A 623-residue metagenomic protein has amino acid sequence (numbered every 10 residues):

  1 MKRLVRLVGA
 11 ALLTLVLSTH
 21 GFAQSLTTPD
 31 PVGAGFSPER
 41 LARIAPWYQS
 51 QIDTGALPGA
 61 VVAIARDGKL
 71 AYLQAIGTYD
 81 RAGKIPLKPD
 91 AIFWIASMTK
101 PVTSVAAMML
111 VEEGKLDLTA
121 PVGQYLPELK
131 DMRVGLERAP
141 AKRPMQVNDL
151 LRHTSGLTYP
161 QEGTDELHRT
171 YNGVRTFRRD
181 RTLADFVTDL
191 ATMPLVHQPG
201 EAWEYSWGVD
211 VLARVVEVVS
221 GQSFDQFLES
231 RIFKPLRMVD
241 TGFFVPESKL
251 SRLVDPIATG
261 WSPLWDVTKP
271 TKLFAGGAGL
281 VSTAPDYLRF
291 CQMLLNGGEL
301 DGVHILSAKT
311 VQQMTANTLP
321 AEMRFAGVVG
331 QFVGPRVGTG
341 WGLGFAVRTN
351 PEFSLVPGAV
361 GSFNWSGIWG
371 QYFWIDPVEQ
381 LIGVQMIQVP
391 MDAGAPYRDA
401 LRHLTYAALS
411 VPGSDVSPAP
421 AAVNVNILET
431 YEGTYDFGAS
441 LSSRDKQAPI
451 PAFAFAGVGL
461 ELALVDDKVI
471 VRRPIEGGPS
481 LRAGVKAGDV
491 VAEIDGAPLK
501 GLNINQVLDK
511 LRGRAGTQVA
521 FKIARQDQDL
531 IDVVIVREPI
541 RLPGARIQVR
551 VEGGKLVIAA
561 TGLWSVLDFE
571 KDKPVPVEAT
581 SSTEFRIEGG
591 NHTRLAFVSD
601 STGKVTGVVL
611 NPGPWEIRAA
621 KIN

Functional and structural regions predicted by a protein language model:
V8-H20: Bacterial N-terminal signal peptides
P29-I95, K115-D117, K130-E137, W265 (+2 more regions): Short, conserved catalytic-motif segment at the N-terminal edge
A42-Q49, V62, G68, I92-V122 (+3 more regions): Active-site SXXK
D80, R133-V360: Short, surface-exposed loop or secondary-structure junction motifs that flank catalytic or metal-binding residues
M323-R336, R348-S366, Q371-V378, V389 (+4 more regions): Peripheral terminal and inter-domain segments
A452, G457-L464, I470, K486 (+5 more regions): C-terminal, low-ordered peptide segments at domain boundaries
E476-D489: PDZ/PDZ-like domain micro-motif
